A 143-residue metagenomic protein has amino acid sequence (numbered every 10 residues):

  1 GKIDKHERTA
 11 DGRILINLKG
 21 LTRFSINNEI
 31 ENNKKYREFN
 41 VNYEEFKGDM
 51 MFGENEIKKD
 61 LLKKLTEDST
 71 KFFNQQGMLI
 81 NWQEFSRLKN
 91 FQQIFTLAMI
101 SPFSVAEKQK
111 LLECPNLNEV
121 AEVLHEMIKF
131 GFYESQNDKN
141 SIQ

Functional and structural regions predicted by a protein language model:
G1-Q143: N-terminal low-complexity, acidic/polar interaction/targeting segments
